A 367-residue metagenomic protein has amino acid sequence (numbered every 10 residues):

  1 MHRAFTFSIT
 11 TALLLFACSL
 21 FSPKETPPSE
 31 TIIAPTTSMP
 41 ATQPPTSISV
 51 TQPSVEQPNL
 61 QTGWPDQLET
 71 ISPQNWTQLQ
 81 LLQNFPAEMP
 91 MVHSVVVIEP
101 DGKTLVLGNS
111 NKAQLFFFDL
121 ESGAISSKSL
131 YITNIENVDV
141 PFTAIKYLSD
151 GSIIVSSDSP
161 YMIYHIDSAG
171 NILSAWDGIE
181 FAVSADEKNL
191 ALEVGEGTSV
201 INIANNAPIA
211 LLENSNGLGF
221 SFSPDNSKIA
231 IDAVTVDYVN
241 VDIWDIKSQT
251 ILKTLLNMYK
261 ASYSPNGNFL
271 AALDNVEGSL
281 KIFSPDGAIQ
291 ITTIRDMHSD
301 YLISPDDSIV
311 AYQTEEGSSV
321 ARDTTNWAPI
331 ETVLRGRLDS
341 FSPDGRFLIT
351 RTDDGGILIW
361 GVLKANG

Functional and structural regions predicted by a protein language model:
F16-A17: C-terminal motif of bacterial Sec signal peptides marking the signal peptidase cleavage site
D66-P90: A short helix->beta-strand "capping" segment at the edge of beta-propeller domains
Q80-A87, A124-E136, G170-W176, A207-L212 (+3 more regions): A short beta-strand motif characteristic of beta-propeller blades
E88-V92, Y131-N137, D177-A182, E213-G219 (+3 more regions): Short coil/turn segments at the loop-to-beta-strand junctions that recur within blades of beta-propeller repeat folds
V96-K103, I145-S152, A182-N189, F220-K228 (+3 more regions): Blade-terminus and WD-like Trp-Asp/Gly-His loop motifs, strongest in beta-propeller folds
L107-N111, A144, V155-P160, L192-G197 (+4 more regions): Beta-strand C-termini and the immediately following turn/loop, strongest in propeller blades
D119-G123, D167-N171, N202-N206, D245-Q249 (+3 more regions): Short loop/turn segments that connect beta-strands within beta-propeller blades
F341-G367: Blade-level signature of beta-propeller repeat domains, shared across WD40, Kelch, NHL, RCC1 and BNR/Asp-box propellers
